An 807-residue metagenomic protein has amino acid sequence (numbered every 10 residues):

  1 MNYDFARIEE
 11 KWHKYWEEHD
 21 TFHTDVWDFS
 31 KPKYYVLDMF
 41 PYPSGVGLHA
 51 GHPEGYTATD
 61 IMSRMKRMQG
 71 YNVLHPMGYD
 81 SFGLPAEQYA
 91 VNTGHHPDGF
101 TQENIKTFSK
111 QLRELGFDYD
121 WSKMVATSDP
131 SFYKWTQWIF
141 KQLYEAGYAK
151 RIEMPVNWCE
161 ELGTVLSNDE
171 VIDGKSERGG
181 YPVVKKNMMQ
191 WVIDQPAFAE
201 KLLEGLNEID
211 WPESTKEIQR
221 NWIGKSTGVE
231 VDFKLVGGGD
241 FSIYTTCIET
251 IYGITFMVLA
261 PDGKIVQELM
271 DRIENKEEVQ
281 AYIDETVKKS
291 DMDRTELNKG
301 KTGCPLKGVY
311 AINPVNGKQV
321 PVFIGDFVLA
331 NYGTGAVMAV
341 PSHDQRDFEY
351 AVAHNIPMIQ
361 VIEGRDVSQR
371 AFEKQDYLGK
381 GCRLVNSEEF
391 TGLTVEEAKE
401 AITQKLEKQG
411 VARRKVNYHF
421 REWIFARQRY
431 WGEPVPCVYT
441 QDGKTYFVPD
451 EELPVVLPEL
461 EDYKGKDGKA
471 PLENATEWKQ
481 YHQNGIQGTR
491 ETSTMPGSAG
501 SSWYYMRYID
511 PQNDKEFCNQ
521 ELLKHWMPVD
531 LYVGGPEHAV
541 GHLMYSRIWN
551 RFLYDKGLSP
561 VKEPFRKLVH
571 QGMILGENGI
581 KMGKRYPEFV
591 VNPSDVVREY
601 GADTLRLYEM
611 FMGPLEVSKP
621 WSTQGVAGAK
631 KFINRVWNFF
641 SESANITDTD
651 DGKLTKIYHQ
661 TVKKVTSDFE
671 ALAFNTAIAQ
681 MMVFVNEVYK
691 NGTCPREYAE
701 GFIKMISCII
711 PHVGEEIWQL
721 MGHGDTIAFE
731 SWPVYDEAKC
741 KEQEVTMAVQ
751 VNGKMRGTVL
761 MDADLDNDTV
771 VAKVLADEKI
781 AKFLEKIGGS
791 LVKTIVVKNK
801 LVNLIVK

Functional and structural regions predicted by a protein language model:
M1-L37, R67-P76, G99-T107, W211 (+2 more regions): Conserved oxyanion/phosphate-binding beta-strand-loop segments in alpha/beta enzyme cores
N2, K11, Y15-H19, N92-I248 (+8 more regions): Residue patterns forming the tRNA-binding/recognition surfaces of aminoacyl-tRNA synthetases and related DALR
Y3-H13, T136-E363, K466-K469, E473-N484 (+3 more regions): NTP-handling and nucleic-acid-processing catalytic cores
D25-P97, V125-I139, T245-T246, N313-Y350 (+1 more regions): N-terminal catalytic cores of NTP/NDP-binding nucleotidyl/phosphoryl-transfer enzymes
M39-L48, D120-V125, L329-V337, L384-E388 (+9 more regions): Glycine- and acidic
D80, E145-C159, G333, R414-G443 (+5 more regions): Helix-rich, typically C-terminal accessory recognition domains appended to large enzymatic cores
F241-G263, W423, R429-W431, V435 (+4 more regions): Conserved phosphate/anionic-ligand binding catalytic regions in large, soluble enzymes, centered on
V309-V315, Q319-Y332, V361, L472-L615: Alpha-helical recognition segments enriched in aromatics with Gly/Pro capping that present substrate-recognition
